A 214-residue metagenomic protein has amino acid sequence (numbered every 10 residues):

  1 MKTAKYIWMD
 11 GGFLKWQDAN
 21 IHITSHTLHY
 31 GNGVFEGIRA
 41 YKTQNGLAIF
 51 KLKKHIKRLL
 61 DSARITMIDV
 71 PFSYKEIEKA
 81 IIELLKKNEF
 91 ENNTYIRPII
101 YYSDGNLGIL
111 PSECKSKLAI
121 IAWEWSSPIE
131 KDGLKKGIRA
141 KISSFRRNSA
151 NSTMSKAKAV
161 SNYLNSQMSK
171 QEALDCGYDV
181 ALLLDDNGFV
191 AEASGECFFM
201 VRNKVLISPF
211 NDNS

Functional and structural regions predicted by a protein language model:
M1-E83, L107-S214: Helix-start/capping segments and mature chain N-termini
K86-T94: Short secondary-structure junctions
Y101-N106: Short, internal active-site loops enriched in acidic
